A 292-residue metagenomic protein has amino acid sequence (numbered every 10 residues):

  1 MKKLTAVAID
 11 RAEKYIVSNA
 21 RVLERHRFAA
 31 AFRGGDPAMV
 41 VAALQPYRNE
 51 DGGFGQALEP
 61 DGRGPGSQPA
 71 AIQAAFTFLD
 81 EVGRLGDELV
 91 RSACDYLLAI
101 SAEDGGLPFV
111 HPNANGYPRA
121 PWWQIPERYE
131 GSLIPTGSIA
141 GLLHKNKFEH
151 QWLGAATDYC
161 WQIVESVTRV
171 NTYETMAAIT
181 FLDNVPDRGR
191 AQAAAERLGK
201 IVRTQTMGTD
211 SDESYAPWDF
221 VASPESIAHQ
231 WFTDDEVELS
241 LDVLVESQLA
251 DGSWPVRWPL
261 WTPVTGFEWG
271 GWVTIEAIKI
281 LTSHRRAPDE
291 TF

Functional and structural regions predicted by a protein language model:
M1-F292: Preference for long, amphipathic alpha-helical scaffolds in soluble/luminal domains and all-alpha bundles
